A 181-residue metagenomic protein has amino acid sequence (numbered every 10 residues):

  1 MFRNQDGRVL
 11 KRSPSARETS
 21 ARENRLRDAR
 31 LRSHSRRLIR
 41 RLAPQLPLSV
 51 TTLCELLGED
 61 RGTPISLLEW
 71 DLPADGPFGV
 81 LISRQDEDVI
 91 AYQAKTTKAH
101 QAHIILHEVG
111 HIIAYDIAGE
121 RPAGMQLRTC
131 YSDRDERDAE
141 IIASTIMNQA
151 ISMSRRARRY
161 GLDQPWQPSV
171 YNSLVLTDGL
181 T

Functional and structural regions predicted by a protein language model:
M1-T181: Active-site hotspot residues in diverse enzymes, especially metal/ion-binding acidic/histidine motifs
